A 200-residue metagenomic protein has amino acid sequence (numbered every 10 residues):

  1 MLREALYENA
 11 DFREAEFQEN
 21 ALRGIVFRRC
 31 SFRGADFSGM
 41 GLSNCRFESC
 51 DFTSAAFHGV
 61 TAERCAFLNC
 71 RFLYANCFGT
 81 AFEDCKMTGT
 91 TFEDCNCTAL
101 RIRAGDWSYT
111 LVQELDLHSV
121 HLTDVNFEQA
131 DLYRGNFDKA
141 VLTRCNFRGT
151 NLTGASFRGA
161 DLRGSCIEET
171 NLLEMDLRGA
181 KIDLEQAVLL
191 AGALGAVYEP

Functional and structural regions predicted by a protein language model:
M1-P200: Tandem repeat scaffolds
